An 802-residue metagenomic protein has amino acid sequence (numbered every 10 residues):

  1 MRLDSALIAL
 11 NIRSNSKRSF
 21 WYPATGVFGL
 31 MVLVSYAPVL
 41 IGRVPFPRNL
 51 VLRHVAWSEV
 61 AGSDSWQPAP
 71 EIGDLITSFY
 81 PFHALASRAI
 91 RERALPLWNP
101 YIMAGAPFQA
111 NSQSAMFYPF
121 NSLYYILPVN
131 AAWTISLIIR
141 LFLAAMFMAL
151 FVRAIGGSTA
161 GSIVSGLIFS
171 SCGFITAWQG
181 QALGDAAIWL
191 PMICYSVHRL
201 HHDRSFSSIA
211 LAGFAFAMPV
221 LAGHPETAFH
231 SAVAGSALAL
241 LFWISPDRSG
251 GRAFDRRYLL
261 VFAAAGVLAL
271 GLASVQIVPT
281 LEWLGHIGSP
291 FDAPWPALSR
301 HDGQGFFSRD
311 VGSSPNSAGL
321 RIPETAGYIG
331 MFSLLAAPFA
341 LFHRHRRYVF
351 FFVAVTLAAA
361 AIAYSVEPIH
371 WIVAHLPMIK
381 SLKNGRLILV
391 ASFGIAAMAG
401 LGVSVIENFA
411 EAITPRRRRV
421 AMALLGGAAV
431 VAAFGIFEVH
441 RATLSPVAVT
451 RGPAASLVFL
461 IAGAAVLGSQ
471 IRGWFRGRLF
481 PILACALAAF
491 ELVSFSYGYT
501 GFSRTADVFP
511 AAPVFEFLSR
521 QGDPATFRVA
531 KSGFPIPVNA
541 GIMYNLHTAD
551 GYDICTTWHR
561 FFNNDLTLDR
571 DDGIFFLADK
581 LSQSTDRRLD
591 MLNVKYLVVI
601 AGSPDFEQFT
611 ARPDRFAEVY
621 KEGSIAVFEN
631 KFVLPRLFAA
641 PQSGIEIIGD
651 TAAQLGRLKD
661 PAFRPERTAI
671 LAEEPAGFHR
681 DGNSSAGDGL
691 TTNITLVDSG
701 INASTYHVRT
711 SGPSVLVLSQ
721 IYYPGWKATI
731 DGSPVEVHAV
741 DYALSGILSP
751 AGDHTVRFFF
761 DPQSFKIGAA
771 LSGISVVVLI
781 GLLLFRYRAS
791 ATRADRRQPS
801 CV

Functional and structural regions predicted by a protein language model:
M1-L3, A9-R13, T25, V164 (+13 more regions): Contiguous transmembrane helix-bundle modules in multi-pass membrane proteins
L10, W98, N539, K595 (+4 more regions): Active-site-proximal, structured, solvent-exposed surfaces of multi-pass membrane proteins that position macromolecular
K17-P107, L281-G288, Y497, R504-F509 (+2 more regions): Hydrophobic alpha-helical membrane-insertion signals
L33-R43, I90, N111, L123-A131 (+9 more regions): Membrane-interface helix-loop junctions at the exits of transmembrane helices
L52-I90, A94, Y258-F342, I369 (+7 more regions): Periplasmic/ER-lumenal interhelical loops and adjacent helix-loop junctions in multi-pass membrane proteins
A56, P446-V449, W474, F480-P481 (+4 more regions): Extracytoplasmic
I135-I155: Transmembrane-helix motifs of polytopic, lipid-linked glycan transferases
M148-S170, D203-I209, R419: Transmembrane-helix signature of polytopic, membrane-embedded enzymes that assemble or transfer cell-envelope glycans
